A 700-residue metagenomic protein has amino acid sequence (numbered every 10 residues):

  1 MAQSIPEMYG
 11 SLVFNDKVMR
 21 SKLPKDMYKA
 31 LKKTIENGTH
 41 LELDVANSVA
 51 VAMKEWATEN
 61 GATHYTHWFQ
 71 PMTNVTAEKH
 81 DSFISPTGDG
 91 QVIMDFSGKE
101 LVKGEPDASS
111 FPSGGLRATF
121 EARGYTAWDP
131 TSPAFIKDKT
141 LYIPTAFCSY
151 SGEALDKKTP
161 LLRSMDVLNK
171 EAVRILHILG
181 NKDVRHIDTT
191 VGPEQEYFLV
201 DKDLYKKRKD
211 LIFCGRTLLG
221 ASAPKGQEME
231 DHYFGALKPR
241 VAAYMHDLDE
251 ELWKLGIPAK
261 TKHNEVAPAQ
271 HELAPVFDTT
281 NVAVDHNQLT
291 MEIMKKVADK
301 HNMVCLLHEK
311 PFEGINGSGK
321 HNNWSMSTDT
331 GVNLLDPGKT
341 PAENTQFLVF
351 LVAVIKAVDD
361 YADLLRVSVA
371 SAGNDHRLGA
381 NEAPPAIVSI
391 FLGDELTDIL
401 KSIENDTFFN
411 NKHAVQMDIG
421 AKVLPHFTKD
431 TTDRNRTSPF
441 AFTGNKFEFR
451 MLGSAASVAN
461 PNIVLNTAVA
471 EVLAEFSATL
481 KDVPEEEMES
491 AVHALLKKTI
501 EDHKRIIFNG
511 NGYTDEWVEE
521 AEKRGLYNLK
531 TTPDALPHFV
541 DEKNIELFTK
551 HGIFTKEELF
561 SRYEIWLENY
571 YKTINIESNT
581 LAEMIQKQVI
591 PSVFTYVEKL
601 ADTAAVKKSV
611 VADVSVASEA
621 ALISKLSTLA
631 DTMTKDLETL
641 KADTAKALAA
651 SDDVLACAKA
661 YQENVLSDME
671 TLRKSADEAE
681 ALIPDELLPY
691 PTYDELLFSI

Functional and structural regions predicted by a protein language model:
M1-Y28, E42, A122-I143, T443 (+1 more regions): Catalytic pocket of metal/acid-base enzymes, prominently hydrolases
E7-E121: Active-site core of metal-dependent hydrolases
V45-V49, F69-P71, K99-E100, F147 (+4 more regions): Active-site-proximal loop/turn and secondary-structure-junction residues that shape catalytic pockets, frequently
T58, A62, T66-W68, H286-K300 (+4 more regions): Hydrophobic/aromatic-rich, well-ordered segments within soluble, folded domains that form packed cores
N74-D89, S109, R208, G215-T217 (+4 more regions): Short linear, low-complexity motifs centered on an aromatic residue
S85-T119, E230, A353-V354, S477-E486 (+2 more regions): Short, intrinsically disordered, low-complexity segments enriched in Ser/Thr and Pro
E121-L307, N316-G319, M326-E564: Glycine-rich, acidic/polar active-site loops that bind/position phosphate-bearing ligands
T499-I700: C-terminal amphipathic alpha-helical interaction region
